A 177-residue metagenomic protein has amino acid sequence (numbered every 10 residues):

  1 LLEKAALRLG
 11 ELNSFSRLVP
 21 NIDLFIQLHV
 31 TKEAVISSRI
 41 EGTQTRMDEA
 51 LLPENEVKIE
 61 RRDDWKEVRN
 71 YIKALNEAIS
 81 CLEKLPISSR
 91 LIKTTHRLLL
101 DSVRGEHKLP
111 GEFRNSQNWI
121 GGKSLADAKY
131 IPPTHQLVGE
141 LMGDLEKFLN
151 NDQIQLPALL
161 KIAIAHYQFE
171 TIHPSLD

Functional and structural regions predicted by a protein language model:
L1-D177: FIC/Doc superfamily catalytic core
